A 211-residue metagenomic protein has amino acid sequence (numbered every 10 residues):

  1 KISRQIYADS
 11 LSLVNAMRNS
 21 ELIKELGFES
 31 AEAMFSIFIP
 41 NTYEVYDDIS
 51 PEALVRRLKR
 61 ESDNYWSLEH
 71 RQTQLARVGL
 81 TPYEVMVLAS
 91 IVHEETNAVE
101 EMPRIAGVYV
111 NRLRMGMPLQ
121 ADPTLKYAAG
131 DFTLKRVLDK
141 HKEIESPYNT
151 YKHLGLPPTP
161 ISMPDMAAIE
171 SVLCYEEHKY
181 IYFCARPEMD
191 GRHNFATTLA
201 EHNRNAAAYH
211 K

Functional and structural regions predicted by a protein language model:
K1-I6, L13: Membrane-embedded segments
Y7, L22-K211: Bacterial extracytoplasmic/cell-wall-associated proteins, especially those involved in peptidoglycan
N15-A16, A33: Membrane-proximal helical "anchor" segments flanking the first transmembrane region of inner-membrane enzymes
